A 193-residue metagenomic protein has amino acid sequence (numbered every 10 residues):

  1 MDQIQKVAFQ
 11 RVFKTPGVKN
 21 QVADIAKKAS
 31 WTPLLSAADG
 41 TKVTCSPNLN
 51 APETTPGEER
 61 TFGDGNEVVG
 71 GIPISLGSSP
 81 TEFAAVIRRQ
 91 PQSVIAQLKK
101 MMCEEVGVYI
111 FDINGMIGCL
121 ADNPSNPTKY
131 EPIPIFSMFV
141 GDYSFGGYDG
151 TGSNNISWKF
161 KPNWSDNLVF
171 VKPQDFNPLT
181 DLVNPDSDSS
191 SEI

Functional and structural regions predicted by a protein language model:
M1-A84, I133-G150: Solvent-exposed edge beta-strands and adjacent loop segments that serve as assembly or binding interfaces
Q3, I25, G40, L49-A51 (+5 more regions): Short linear motifs in intrinsically disordered/low-complexity regions
V7-Q10, F83-I87, E104-G115: Short, hydrophobic/proline-enriched secondary-structure or compact coil segments at domain edges
V69-I95, D149-D166: Oligomerization/assembly interface segments of phage tail-like spikes and tubes
E82-R89, G115-D142: Short acidic, glycine/tyrosine-flanked loop/strand segments centered on an H-E-D-like triad
I95-K129: Short, acidic/charged, Gly/Pro-enriched secondary-structure junctions
K129-I193: Mixed-charge, glycine-accented linear interaction segment located at domain edges/termini
